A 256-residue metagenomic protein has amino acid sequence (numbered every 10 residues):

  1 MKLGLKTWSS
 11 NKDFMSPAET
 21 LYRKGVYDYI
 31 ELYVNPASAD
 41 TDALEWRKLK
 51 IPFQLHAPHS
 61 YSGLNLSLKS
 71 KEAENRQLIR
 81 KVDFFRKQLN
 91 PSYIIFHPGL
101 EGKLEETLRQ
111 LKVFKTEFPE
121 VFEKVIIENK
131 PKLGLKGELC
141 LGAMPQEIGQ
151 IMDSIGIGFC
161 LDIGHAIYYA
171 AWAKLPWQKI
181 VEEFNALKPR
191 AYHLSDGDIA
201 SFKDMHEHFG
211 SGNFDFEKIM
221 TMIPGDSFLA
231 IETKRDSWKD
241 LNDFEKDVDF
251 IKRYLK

Functional and structural regions predicted by a protein language model:
M1-K2, M15-R23, N75-S92, V113 (+3 more regions): Histidine-acidic metal/acid-base catalytic patches
M1-K81, I157-G158, K256: N-terminal pre-domain/capping segments
L3-T7, D28-L32, F53-A57, I94-F96 (+4 more regions): Hydrophobic faces of well-ordered beta-strands that scaffold small-molecule active sites in alpha/beta enzyme cores
T7-S10, L135-L139, Y169-A171, E207-F209: Short, flexible loop segments at the rims of nucleotide/cofactor-binding pockets, characterized by
S9-N11, V34-S38, A57-Y61, P98-G102 (+4 more regions): Active-site-proximal loop/turn and secondary-structure-junction residues that shape catalytic pockets, frequently
D42-L44, L66-S67, T107, W172-A173 (+2 more regions): Short secondary-structure transition/capping segments
N65-G158, D243: Active-site acidic/histidine proton-transfer and metal-coordination neighborhood in alpha/beta enzyme cores
